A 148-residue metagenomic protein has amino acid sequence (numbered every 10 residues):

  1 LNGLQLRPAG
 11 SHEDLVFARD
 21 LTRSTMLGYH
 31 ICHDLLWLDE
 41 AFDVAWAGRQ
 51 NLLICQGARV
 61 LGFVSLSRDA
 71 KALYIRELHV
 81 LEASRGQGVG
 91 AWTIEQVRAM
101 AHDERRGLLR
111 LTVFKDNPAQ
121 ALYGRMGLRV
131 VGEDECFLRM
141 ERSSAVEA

Functional and structural regions predicted by a protein language model:
L1-E13, S144-A148: Conserved N-terminal entry element of GNAT/NAT acetyltransferase domains
A9, L78-V80, V113: Hydrophobic adenine-recognition pocket in adenosine-nucleotide-binding enzymes
E13, R19-A45: Conserved GNAT-fold acetyl-CoA-binding loop/helix
D43-L53: A short helix-loop-beta-strand connector motif used in the catalytic cores of GNAT acetyltransferases and, in some
R59-S67, Y74-H79: Conserved beta-strand in the GNAT
V80, G86-A99, G124-R125: Conserved acetyl-CoA-binding loop-helix of GNAT-fold acetyltransferases
R85, R110-Q120, C136-S143: Conserved beta-strand-loop-alpha-helix junction that forms the acyl-donor binding cleft
